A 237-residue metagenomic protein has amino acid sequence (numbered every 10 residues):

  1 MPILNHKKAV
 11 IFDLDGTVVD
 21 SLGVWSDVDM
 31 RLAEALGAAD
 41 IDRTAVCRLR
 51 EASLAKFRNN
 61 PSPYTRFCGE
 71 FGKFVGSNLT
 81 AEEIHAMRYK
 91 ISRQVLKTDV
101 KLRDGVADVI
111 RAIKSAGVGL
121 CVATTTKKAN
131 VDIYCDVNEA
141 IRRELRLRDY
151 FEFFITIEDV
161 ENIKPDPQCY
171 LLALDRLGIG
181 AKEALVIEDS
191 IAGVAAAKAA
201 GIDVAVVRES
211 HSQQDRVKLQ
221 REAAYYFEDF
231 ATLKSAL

Functional and structural regions predicted by a protein language model:
M1-V10, A107, R111-K114, K127-L237: Asp-based, Mg2+/Mn2+-dependent phosphohydrolase catalytic module
I3-A107, R111, S115-A116: N-terminal helical cap/lid subdomain that shapes the substrate entry/recognition surface in HAD-like hydrolases
T17, T124-T126: Conserved phosphate-coupling serine/threonine residues in phosphotransfer and NTP-handling enzymes
D40-R43, L79, L120, D149 (+2 more regions): Residue-level detector of short coil/turn "hinge" positions at structural boundaries
L102, A123, N162: Residue-level marker of regulatory loop/turn positions in helix-turn-helix DNA-binding domains and in histidine
V118-L120, T124: A structural preference for short, pocket-lining loop segments at secondary-structure junctions
